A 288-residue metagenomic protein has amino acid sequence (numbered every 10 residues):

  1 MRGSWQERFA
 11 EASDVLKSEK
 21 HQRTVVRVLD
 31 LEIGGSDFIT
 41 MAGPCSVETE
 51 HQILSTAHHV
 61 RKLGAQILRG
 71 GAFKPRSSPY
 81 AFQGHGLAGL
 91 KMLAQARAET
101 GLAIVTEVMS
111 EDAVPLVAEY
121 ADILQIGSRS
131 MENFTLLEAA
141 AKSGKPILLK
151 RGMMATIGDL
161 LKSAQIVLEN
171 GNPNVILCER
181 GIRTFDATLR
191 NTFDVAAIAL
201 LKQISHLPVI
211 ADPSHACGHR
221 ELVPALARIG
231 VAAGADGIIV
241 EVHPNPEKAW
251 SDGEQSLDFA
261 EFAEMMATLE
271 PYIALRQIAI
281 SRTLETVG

Functional and structural regions predicted by a protein language model:
G3-M41, A267, A274-R282, T286-G288: N-terminal amphipathic alpha-helix/helix-capping segment at the start of soluble metabolic enzymes
F38-S55, S78-G84, A103-E107, G127-S128 (+2 more regions): Active-site mouth loops of central-metabolism enzymes
I39-P44, Q66-G70, I104-T106, L124-I126 (+4 more regions): Hydrophobic faces of well-ordered beta-strands that scaffold small-molecule active sites in alpha/beta enzyme cores
R69-L87, P244-S256: Glycine-rich, proline-tolerant flexible connector loops at the mouths of alpha/beta enzymes
A72-R76, S130-A196: Conserved anion-binding
P75-Q125, N133-L136: N-terminal active-site wall of soluble small-molecule enzyme domains
F82-T106, A139-P146, V195-V209, Q255-I278: Alpha-helix-loop-beta-strand connector modules within alpha/beta enzyme cores
L168-G230: Active-site/ligand-binding-proximal alpha/beta "capping" segment
